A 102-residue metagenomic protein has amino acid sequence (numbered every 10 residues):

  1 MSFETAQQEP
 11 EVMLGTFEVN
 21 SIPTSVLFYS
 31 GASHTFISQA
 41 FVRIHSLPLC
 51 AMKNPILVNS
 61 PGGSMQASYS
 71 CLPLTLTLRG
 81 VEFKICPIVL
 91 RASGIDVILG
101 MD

Functional and structural regions predicted by a protein language model:
M1-D102: Aspartic protease
